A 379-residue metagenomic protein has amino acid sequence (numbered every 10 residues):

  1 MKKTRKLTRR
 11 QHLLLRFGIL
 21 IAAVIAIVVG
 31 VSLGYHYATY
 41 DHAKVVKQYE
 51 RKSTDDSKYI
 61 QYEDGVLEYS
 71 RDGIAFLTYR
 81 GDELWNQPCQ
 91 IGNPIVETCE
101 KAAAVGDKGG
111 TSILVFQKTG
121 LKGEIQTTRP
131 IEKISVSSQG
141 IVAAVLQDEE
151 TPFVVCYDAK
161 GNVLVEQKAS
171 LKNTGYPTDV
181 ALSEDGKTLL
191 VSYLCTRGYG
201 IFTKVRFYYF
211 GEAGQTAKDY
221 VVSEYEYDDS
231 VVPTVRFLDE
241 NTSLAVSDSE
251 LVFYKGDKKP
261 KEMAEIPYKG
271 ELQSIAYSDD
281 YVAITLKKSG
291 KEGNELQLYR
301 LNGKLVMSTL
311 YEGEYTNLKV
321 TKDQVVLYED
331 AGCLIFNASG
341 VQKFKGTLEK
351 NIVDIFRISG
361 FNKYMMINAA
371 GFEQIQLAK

Functional and structural regions predicted by a protein language model:
M1-L15: N-terminal Lys/Arg-rich, disordered targeting/topogenic segments
L15-L33: Hydrophobic membrane-insertion alpha-helices, especially the h-region of bacterial N-terminal signal peptides
S32, G73-A75, T111-L114, E150-C156 (+5 more regions): Structural motif
A38-D55, T78, D82-G92, L121-T127 (+6 more regions): Aromatic (tryptophan-biased) beta-strands that constitute blades/sheets of beta-rich domains
R51-Q61, Q90-K101, R129-G140, N173-L182 (+4 more regions): Repeated scaffold domains used in trafficking and secretory/extracellular systems, primarily beta-propellers
L84-I141, M263-I266, Q273-L298: Structured, soluble extracytoplasmic/luminal domains of envelope-associated proteins
E97-C195, Y199: Non-cytosolic head/periplasmic domains of membrane-anchored proteins
T178-Q297: Acidic, serine/threonine- and glycine-rich low-complexity intrinsically disordered segments that serve as flexible
